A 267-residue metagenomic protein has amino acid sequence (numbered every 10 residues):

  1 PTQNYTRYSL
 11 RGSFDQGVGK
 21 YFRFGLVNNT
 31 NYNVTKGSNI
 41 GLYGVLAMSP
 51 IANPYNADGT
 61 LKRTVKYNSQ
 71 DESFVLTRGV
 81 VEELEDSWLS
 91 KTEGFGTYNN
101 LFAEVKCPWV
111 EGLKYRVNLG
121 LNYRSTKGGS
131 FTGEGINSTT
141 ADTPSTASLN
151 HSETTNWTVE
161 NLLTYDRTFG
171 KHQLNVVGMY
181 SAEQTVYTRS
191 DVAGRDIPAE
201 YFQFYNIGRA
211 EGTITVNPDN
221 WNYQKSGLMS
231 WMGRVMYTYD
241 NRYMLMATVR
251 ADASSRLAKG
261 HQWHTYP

Functional and structural regions predicted by a protein language model:
P1-N4, D15-G19, W109: Outer-membrane beta-barrel pore proteins
T2, S255-G260: Solvent-exposed loop/turn segments connecting transmembrane beta-strands in outer-membrane beta-barrel proteins
S9, S13-Y98, K114-S230, R256: Surface-exposed loop/interface segments of Gram-negative outer-membrane beta-barrel transport/assembly proteins
L10-G12, V117, V159-N161, M229-V235 (+3 more regions): Extended, hydrophobic alpha-helical segments in both membrane/secreted and soluble proteins
G12, Q16-G17, N28, A103-C107 (+4 more regions): Residue-level signature of outer-membrane beta-barrel architecture
K20, W109-E111, G170-H172, N241 (+1 more regions): Short coil turns and loop connectors of transmembrane beta-barrels in diderm outer membranes and organellar homologs
E134-G135, W263-T265: Glycine-rich, phosphate-binding/catalytic loops in enzymes
